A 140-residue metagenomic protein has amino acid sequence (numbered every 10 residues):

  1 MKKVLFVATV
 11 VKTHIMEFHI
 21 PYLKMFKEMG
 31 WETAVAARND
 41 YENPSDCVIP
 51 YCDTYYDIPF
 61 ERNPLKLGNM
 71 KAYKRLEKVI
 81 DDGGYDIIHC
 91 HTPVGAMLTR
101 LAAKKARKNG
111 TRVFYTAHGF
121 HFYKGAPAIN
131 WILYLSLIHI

Functional and structural regions predicted by a protein language model:
K2-K3, T111: Nucleotide donor/acceptor-binding cores
K3, D86-I87: Structural motif
L5-G68: N-terminal strand-loop element at the rim of the active site of nucleotide-sugar-dependent glycosyltransferases
T9-I15, E61-P64, K105, T111-W131: A short, histidine- and acid-enriched strand-loop-helix "catalytic/donor-clamping" loop that lines the nucleotide-sugar
A34, H89, F114-Y115: Structural detector of well-ordered beta-strand residues that form the stable sheet scaffold of enzyme domains
V79-D86: Glycine-rich phosphate-binding loop signature in dinucleotide/nucleotide-binding domains
C90-A96: Short His-centered aromatic/hydrophobic patch
I138-I140: Conserved small/polar residues in nucleotide/adenosyl-binding loops
